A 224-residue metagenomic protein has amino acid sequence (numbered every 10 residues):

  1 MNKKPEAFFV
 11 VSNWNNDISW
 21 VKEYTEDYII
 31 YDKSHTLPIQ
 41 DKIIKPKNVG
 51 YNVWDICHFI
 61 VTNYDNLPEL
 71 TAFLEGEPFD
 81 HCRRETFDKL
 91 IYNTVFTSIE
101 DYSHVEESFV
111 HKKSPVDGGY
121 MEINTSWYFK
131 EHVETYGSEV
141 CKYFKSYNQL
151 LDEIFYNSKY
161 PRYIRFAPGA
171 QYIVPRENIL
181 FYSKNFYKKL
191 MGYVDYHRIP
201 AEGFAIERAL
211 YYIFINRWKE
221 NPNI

Functional and structural regions predicted by a protein language model:
M1-I224: ER/Golgi luminal nucleotide-sugar-dependent glycosyltransferases, focusing on the catalytic module
